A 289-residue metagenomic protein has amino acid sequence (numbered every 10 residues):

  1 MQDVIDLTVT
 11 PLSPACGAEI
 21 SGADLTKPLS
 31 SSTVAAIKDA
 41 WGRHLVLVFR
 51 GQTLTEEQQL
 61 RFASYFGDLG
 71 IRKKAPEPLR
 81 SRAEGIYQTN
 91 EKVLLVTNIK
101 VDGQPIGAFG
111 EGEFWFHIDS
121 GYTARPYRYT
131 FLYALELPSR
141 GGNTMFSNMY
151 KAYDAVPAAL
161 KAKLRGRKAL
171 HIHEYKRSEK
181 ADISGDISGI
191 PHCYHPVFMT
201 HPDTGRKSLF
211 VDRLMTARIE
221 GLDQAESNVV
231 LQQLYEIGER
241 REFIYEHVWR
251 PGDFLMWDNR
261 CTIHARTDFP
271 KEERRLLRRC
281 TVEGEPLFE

Functional and structural regions predicted by a protein language model:
Q2-M256, R260-E289: Fe(II)/2-oxoglutarate oxygenase catalytic core
